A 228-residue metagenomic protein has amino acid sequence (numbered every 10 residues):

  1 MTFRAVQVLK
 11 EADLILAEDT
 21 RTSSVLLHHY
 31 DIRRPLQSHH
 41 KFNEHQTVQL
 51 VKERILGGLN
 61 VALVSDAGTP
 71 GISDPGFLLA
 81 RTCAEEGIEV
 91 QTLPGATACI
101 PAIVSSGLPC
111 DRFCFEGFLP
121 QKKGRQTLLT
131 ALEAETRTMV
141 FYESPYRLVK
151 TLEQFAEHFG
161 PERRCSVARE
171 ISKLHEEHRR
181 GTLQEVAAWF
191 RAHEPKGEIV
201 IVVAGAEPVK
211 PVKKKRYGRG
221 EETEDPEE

Functional and structural regions predicted by a protein language model:
M1-K41: Glycine-rich, flexible N-terminal cofactor/catalytic loop recognition
L9-I15, G87-Q91, T138-M139: Short active-site oxyanion
R21-S23, G68-T69, A98, R147 (+1 more regions): Alpha-helix capping/helix-boundary segments
S38-Q46, F118-P120: Conserved helicase motor
H40, V48-T97: Glycine/small-residue-rich loop that forms an oxyanion/phosphate-binding "nest" at active or ligand-binding sites
L59, T138, Y142-E228: A contiguous loop/helix-start segment that scaffolds small-molecule binding in enzyme catalytic cores
L78-E135: Class I SAM-dependent methyltransferase SAM-binding "motif I" and its flanking Rossmann-like core
